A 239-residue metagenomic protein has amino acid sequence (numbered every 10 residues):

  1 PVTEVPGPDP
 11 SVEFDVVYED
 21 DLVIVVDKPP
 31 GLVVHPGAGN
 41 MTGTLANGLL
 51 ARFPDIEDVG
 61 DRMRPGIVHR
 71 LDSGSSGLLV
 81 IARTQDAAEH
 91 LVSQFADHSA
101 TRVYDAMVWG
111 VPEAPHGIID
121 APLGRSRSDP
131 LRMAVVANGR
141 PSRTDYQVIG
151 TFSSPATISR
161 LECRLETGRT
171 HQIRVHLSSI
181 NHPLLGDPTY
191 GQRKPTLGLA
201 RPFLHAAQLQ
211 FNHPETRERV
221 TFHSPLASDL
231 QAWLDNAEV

Functional and structural regions predicted by a protein language model:
P1-V239: RNA pseudouridine synthases
